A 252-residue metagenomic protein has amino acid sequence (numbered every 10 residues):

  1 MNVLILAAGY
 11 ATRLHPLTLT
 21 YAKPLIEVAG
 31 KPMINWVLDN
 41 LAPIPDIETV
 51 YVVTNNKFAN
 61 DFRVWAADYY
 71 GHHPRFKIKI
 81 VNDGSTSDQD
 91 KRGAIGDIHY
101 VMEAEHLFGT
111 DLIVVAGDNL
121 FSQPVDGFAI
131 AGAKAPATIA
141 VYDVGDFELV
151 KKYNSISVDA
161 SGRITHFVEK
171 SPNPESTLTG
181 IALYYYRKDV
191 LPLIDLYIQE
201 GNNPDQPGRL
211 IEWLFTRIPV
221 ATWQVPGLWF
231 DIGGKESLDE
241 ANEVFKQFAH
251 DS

Functional and structural regions predicted by a protein language model:
M1-T20, L25, K77-I78, P219: N-terminal nucleotide-binding beta1-loop-alpha1 segment
N2-I5, R13, K31-V115, D251: Conserved N-terminal catalytic core of the sugar/cofactor nucleotidyltransferase
Y10, D118-N119: Active-site metal-binding loops of divalent metal-dependent hydrolases
L25, I156-V158, T222: A structural signal for short hydrophobic beta-strand segments in well-ordered beta-sheet cores
I34, V101, D118, I156 (+2 more regions): Residue-level signal for inorganic ion chemistry
I113, A129-I130, A160-D231, K235-S252: Catalytic-core segments of class I nucleotidyltransferases/pyrophosphorylases that form NMP-activated intermediates
N119-S122, W229: A short, conserved beta-strand element in the Rossmann-like catalytic core that flanks the donor/metal-binding loop
Q123-V150: Conserved donor-nucleotide/metal-binding helix-loop-beta segment in metal-dependent transferases, i.e., the alpha-helix
